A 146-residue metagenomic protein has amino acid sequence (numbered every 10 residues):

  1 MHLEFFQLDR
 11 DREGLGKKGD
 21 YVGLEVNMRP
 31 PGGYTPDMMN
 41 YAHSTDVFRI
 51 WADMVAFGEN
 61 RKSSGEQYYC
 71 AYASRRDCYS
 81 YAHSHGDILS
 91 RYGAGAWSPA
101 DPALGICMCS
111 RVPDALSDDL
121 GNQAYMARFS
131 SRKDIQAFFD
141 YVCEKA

Functional and structural regions predicted by a protein language model:
M1, M28, M38-M39, M54 (+2 more regions): Detector for methionine-enriched segments
M1-Y34, A73-H85: Conserved metal-phosphate-binding beta-hairpin within the catalytic cores of diverse ATP-dependent phosphoryl-transfer
L3, K18, T45-F48, Y69 (+1 more regions): Generic intrinsically disordered, low-complexity segments enriched for polar/acidic and small residues
V22-L24, T45, A94-A100: N-terminal start-of-chain detector that recognizes signal peptides and the immediate post-cleavage beginning
V22-V26, P30, V47, S110-S117: Amphipathic, alpha-helical segments enriched in basic
N27, N40-H43, N60, N122: Detector for Asparagine
R29-I50: ATP-dependent carboxylate-activation loops
A52-A146: Peripheral (often C-terminal) accessory segments that flank ATP-dependent C-N-forming ligase machineries
